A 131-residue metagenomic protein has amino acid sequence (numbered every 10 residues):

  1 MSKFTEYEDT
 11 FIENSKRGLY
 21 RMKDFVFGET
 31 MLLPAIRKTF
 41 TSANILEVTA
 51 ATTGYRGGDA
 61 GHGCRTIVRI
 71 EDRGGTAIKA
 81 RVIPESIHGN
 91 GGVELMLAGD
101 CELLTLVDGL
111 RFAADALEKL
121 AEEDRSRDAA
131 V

Functional and structural regions predicted by a protein language model:
S2-V131: Positively charged, low-complexity terminal tracts and the immediately adjacent first secondary-structure elements
